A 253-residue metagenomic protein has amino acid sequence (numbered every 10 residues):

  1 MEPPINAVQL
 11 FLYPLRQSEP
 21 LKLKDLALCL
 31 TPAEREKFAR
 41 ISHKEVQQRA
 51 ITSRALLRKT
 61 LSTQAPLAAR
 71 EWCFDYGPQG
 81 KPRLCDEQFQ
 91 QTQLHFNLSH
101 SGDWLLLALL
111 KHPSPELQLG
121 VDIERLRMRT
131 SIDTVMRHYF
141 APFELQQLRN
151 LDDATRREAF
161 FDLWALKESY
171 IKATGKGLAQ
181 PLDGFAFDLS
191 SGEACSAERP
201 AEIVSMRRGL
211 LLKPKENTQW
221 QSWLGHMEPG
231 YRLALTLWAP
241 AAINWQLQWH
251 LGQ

Functional and structural regions predicted by a protein language model:
M1-Q253: Core catalytic alpha/beta fold that binds nucleotide/phospho-ligands
